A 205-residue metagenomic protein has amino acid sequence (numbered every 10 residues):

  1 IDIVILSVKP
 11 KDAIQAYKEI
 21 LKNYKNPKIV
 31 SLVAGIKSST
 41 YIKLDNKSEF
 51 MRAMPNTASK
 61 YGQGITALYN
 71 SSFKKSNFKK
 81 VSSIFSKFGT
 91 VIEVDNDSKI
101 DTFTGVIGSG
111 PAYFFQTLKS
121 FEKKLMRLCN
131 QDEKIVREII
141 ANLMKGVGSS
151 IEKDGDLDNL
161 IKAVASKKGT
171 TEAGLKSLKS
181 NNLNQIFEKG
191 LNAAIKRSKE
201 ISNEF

Functional and structural regions predicted by a protein language model:
I1-L68: Rossmann-like NAD(P)(H) cofactor-binding subdomain of soluble oxidoreductases
A34-I36, P55-S59, I107, N142-M144 (+1 more regions): Glycine-rich beta-alpha junction loops
Y41-E49, I65-T102, Y113-K153, R197: Internal alpha-helical scaffold of NAD(P)-dependent oxidoreductase catalytic cores
K60-G64, T102-T104, A173: A short acidic, helix-capping loop that chelates divalent metal ions and anchors anionic groups
E138-A141, K145-F205: NAD(P)-dependent Rossmann-like dehydrogenase/reductase catalytic/cofactor-binding core
